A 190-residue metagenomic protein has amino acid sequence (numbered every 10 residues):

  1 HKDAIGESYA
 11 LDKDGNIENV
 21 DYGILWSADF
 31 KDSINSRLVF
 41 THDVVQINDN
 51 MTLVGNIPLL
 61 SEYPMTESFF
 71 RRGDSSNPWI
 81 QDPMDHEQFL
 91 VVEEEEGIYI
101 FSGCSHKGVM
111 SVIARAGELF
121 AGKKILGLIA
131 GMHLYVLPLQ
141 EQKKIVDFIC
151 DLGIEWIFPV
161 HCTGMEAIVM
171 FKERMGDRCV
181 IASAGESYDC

Functional and structural regions predicted by a protein language model:
H1-D43, G55-T66, C150-I157: Active-site HxH/HxHxD metal-binding segment of metal-dependent hydrolases
E7-A10, V136-L139, Y188-C190: Short, charged, surface-exposed secondary-structure boundary motifs
L25, K31-D32, S76-W79, R174-M175: Intrinsically disordered, low-complexity segments enriched in polar/charged residues with Gly/Pro, especially when
K31-R37, N48-D49, M175-D177: A short helix-to-beta-strand connector/capping loop
T41-E95: Core dinuclear metal-dependent hydrolase active-site scaffold
V44, S183-S187: Glycine-centered loop/turn motifs
I47-L53, L139, I168-V169, D189-C190: Short, solvent-exposed polar/charged micro-motifs at secondary-structure junctions
P78-F89, E93-A184: Cap/insert and terminal regions of metallo-dependent hydrolase folds
